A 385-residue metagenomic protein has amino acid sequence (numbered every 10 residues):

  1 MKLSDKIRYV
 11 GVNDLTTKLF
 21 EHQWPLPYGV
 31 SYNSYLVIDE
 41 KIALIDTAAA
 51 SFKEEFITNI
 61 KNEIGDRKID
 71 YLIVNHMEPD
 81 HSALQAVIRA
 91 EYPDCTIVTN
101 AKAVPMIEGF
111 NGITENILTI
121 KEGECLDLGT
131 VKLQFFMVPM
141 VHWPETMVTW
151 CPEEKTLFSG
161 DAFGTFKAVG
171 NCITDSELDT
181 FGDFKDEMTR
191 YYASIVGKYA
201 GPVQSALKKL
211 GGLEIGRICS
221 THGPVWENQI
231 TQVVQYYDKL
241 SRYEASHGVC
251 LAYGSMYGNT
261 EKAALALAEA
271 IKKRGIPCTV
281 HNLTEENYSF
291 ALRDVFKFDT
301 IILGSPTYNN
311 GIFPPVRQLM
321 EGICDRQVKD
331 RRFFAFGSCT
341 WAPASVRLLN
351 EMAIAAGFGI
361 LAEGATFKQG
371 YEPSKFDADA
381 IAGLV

Functional and structural regions predicted by a protein language model:
K2-D5, T99-T146, Y199-S205: Metallo-beta-lactamase
K2-K61, V148-C151, T156-S159, V249 (+1 more regions): Conserved beta-strand hairpin/beta-sheet module of binuclear metal-dependent hydrolase folds, prominently
E40, S51-V98: Active-site metal-binding motif and surrounding structural segment of the metallo-beta-lactamase
K41-A43, Y71, V131, K155-F158 (+3 more regions): Structural motif
I45-T47, D70-M77, I97-A101, L157-G160 (+1 more regions): Active-site neighborhood of phospho(di)ester-bond hydrolases with catalytic His/Asp-centered motifs
L84, E286-A291: Short acidic active-site motifs
H142-T146, A162-G197, S241-A245: Active-site-proximal loop/helix segment associated with metal-binding centers of metalloenzymes
V169, T180-I218, H222-V225, A266-H281 (+1 more regions): FMN-binding flavodoxin-like domain, especially the glycine-rich phosphate-binding loop
